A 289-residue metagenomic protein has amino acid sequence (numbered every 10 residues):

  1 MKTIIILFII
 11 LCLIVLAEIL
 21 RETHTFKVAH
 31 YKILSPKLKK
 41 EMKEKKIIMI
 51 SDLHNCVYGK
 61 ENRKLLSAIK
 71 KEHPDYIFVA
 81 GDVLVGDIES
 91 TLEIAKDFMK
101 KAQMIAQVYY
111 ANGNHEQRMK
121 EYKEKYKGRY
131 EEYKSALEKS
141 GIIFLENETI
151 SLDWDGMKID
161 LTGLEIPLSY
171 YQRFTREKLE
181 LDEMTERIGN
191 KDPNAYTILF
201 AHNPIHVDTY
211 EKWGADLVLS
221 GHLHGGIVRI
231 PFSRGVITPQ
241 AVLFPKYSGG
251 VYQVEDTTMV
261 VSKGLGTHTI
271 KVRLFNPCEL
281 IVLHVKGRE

Functional and structural regions predicted by a protein language model:
M1-E41: N-terminal membrane-anchoring alpha-helices
L34-I48, I142, T149-L161, Q253-T258 (+2 more regions): Beta-strand-turn-beta hairpins that frame and shape the catalytic cleft of phosphate-ester-processing enzymes
E41, K45-I143: Membrane-embedded segments
E44-H54, K158-L168, I198-A201, T258-K263: Active-site-proximal beta-strand elements of phosphoester/diester hydrolases
M49-S51, I77-D82, Q107-N114, L145-E148 (+3 more regions): Active-site neighborhood of phospho(di)ester-bond hydrolases with catalytic His/Asp-centered motifs
V83-G86, N114-R118, I150-L152, P167-S169 (+3 more regions): Solvent-exposed loop/turn segments at secondary-structure junctions within structured extracellular/periplasmic domains
K120-I142, W154-T197, V207-D208, R273: Binuclear metal-dependent hydrolase catalytic cores centered on His/Asp/Glu-rich metal-binding motifs
N203-H284: Conserved beta-sheet core of the metallophosphoesterase superfamily
